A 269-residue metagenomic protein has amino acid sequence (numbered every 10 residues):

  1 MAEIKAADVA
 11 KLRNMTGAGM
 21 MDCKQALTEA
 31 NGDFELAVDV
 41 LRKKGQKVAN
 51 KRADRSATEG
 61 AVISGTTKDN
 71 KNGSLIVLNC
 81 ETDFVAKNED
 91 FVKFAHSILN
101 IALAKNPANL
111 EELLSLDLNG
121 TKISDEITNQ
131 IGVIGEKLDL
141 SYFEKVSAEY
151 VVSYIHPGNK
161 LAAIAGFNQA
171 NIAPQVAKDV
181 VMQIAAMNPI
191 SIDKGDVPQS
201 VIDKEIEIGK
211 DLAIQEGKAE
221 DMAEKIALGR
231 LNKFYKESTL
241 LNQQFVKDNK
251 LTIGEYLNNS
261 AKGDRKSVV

Functional and structural regions predicted by a protein language model:
A2-V269: N-terminal assembly/interaction segments in proteins that build large macromolecular machines
